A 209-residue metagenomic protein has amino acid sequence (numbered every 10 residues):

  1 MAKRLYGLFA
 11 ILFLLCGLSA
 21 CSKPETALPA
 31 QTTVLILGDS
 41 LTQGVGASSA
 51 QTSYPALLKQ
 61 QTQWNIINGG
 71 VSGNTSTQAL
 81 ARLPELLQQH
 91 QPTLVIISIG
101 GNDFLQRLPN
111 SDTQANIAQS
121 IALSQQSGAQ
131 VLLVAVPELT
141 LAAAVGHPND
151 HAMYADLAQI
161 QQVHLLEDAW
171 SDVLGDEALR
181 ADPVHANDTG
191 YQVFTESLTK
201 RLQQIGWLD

Functional and structural regions predicted by a protein language model:
M1-S19: Sec-dependent bacterial lipoprotein signal peptides
L14-L18, P24, K200: N-terminal processing/targeting junctions
G17, I67, L132: Conserved Rossmann-like nucleotide-binding pocket used by diverse enzymes that bind dinucleotide cofactors
C21-T75, R82-Q91: Serine-esterase "nucleophile elbow" of acetyl-processing enzymes
K59-Q61, A81-D209: Alpha-helical cap/lid subdomain in secreted, periplasmic, or secretory-pathway luminal O-acyl-processing enzymes
